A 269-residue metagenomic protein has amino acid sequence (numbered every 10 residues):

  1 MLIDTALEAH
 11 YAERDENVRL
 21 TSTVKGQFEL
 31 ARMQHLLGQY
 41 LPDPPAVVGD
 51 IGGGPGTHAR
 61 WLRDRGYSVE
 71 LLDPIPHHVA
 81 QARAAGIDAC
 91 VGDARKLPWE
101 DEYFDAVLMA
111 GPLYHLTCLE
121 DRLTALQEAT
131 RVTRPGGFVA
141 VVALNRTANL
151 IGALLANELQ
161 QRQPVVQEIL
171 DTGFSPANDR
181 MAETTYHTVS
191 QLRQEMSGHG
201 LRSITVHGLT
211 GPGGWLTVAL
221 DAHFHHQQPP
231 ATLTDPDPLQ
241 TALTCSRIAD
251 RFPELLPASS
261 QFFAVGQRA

Functional and structural regions predicted by a protein language model:
M1-P44, T57, Q81: Conserved class I S-adenosyl-L-methionine
G49, P55-K96: Class I SAM-dependent methyltransferase SAM/SAH-binding core
R95-V107: A short acidic, Gly/Pro-enriched loop at the edge of an enzyme's catalytic core that lines a small-molecule cofactor
A106-E120: A short SAM/SAH-binding and catalytic strip from SAM-dependent methyltransferases
L123-F138: A short glycine-rich, Lys/Arg-flanked "PGG" loop and its adjoining helix->strand segment in the class I
F138-I169: Conserved class I S-adenosyl-L-methionine
E183-G200, V206: Short alpha-helix
I204-P253: C-terminal helical/coil "lid" or tail adjacent to the Rossmann-like core of SAM-dependent
